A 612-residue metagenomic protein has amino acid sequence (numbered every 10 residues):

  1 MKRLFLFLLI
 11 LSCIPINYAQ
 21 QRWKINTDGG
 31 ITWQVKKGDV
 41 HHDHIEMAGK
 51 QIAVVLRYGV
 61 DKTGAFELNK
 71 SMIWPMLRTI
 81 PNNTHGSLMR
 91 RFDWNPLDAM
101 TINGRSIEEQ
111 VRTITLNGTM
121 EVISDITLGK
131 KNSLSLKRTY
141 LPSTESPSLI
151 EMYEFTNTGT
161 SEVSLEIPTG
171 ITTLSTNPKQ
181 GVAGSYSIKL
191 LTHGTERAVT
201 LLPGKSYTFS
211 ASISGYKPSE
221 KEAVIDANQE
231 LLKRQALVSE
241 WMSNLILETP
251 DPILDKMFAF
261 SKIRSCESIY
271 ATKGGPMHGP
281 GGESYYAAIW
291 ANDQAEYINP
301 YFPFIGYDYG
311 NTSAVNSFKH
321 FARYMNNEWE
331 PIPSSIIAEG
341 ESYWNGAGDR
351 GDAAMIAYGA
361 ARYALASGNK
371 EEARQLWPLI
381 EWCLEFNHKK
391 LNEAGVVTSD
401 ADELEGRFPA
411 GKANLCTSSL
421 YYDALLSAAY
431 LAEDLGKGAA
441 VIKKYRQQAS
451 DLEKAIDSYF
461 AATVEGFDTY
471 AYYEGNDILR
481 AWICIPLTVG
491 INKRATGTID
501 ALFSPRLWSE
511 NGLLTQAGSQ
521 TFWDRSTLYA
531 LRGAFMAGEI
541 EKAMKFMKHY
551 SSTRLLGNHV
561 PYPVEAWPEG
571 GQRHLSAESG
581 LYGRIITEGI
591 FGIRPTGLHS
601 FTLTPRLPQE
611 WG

Functional and structural regions predicted by a protein language model:
M1-Q21: Bacterial Sec-dependent N-terminal signal peptides
Y18-I253, G306, E539-A543, M547 (+3 more regions): Terminal accessory carbohydrate-recognition/targeting modules of carbohydrate-active enzymes
K137-Y140, Y186-A198, S334-R350, R362-Y363 (+1 more regions): Aromatic/His-enriched, Gly/Pro-containing loop or helix-boundary segments that lie immediately adjacent to catalytic
T200-I225, H278, E283-A287, P333-M355 (+5 more regions): The feature captures the catalytic groove of carbohydrate-active enzymes
S239-R374, A401-E403, G475-T488, F503 (+3 more regions): Substrate-binding groove/exosite segments of carbohydrate-active enzymes
F258, K262-S265, I442-F460, Y550: Short amphipathic alpha-helical coiled-coil/interface segments
I269-T272, M325-E330, H388-T398, S458-E465 (+2 more regions): Proline-centered turn/helix-capping motifs that create local helix->coil transitions or kinks
W290-I305, G310-V315, K319, P378-E381 (+5 more regions): Active-site core of glycosidic bond-cleaving carbohydrate-active enzymes
